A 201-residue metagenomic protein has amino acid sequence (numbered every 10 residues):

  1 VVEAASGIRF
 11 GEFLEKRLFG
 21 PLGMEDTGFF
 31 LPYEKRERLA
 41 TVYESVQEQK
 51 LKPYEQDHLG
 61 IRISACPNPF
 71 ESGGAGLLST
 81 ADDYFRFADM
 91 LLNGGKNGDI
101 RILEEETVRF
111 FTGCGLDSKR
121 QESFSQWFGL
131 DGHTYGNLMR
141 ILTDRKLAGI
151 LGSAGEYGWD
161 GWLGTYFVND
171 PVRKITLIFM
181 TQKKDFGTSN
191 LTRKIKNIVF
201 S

Functional and structural regions predicted by a protein language model:
V1-L151: Short, surface-exposed loop or secondary-structure junction motifs that flank catalytic or metal-binding residues
G132-H133, N169-P171: Extracellular/periplasmic catalytic domains that process cell-envelope and extracellular macromolecules
R140-I141, V168-D170: Short, well-ordered beta-strand micro-motif
G158: Short, structured beta-strand/loop micro-motifs enriched in basic residues and often containing a Trp
G161-L163: Short, small/polar residue-rich loop motifs at catalytic or cofactor-binding pockets
Y166-V168, K174-K183: Short, well-ordered beta-strand elements
Q182-S201: Generic C-terminus detector
